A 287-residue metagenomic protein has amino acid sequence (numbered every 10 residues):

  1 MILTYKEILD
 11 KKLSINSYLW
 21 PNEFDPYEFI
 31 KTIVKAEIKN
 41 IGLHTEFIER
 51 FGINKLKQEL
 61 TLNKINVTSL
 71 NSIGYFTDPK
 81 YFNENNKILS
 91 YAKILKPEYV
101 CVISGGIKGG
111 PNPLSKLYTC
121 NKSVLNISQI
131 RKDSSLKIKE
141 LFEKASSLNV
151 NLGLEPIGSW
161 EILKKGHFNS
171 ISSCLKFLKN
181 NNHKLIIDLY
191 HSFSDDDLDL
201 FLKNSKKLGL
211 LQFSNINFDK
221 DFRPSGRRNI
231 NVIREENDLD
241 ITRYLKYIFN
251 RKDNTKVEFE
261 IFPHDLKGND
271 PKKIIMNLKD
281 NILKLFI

Functional and structural regions predicted by a protein language model:
M1-Y99, S128-Q129, S146, N181-K184 (+1 more regions): N-terminal pre-domain/capping segments
L3-E7, T77-K184, S194, K246 (+2 more regions): Active-site acidic/histidine proton-transfer and metal-coordination neighborhood in alpha/beta enzyme cores
L19-P21, T45-E49, I73-F76, S104-K108 (+4 more regions): Active-site-proximal loop/turn and secondary-structure-junction residues that shape catalytic pockets, frequently
E23, I30, P79, L114 (+4 more regions): Gly/Pro-rich active-site loop or hairpin
K39, E98, G209, N254-T255: Short acidic/polar active-site loop segments enriched in Thr and Asp
G52-N63, L136-A145, L200-F201, R243-I248: Catalytic-core regions built around general acid/base machinery
N63, L148, N181, N204-K207 (+1 more regions): Structured helix-beta-strand junction loops
